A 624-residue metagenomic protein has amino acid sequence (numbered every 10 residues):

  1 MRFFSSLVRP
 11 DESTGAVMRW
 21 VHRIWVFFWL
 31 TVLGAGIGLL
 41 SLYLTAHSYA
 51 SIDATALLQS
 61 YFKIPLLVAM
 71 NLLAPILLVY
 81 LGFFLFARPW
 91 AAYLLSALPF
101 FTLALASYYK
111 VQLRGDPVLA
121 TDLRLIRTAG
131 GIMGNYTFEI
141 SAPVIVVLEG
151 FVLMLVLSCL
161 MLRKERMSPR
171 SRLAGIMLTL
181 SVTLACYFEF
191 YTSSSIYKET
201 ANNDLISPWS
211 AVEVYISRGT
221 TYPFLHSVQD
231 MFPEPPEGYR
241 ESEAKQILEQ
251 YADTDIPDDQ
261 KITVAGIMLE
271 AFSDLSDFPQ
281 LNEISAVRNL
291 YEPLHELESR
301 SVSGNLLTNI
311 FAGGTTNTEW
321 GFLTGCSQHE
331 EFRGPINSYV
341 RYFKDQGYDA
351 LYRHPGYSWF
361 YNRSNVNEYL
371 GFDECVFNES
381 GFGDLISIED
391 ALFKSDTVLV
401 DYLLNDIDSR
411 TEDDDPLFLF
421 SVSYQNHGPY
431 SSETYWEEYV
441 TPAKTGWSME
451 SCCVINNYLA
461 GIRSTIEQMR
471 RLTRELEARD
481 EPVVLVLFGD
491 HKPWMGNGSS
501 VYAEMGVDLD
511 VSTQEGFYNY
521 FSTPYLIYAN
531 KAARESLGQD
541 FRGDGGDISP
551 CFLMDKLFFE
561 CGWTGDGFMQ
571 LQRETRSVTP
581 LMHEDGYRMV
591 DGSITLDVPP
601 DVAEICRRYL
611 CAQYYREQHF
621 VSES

Functional and structural regions predicted by a protein language model:
R2-S210: Transmembrane and membrane-interface helices of multi-pass, inner-membrane envelope-modifying transferases
P10-E12, A16-W20, V68, K261 (+2 more regions): Helix-boundary/low-complexity linker signature
Y43-A50, A54-L58, F62-L66, N71-L72 (+17 more regions): Hydrophobic N-terminal alpha-helices or hydrophobic patches in metabolic proteins across all domains of life
Y109-D122, S141, P236-R240, F377 (+2 more regions): A diffuse structural propensity rather than consistent per-protein peaks
R114, V118-L123, W209-T221, N309-T316 (+1 more regions): Membrane-interface micro-motifs in multi-pass membrane enzymes
L123-I126, W209, R218-L225, E241 (+3 more regions): Alpha-helix initiation and N-capping motif
E189-G266: Membrane-interface segments at or immediately adjacent to transmembrane helices that form the boundary between
E249-D259, G266-L269, D274-S624: Solvent-exposed soluble domains appended to multi-pass membrane proteins
